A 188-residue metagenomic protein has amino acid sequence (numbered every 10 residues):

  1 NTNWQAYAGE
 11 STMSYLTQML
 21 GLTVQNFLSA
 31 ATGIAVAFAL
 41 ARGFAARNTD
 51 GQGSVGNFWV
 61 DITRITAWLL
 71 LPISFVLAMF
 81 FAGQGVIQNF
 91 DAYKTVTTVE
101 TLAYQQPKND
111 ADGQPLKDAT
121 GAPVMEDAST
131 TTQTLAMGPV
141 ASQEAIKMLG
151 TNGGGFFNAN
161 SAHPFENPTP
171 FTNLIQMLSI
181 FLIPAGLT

Functional and structural regions predicted by a protein language model:
N1-L22, Q88-M177: P-loop potassium selectivity filter motif centered on the GYG triad
M13-F90, P170-T188: A conserved hydrophobic secondary-structure block that centers on an alpha-helix together with its immediately flanking
